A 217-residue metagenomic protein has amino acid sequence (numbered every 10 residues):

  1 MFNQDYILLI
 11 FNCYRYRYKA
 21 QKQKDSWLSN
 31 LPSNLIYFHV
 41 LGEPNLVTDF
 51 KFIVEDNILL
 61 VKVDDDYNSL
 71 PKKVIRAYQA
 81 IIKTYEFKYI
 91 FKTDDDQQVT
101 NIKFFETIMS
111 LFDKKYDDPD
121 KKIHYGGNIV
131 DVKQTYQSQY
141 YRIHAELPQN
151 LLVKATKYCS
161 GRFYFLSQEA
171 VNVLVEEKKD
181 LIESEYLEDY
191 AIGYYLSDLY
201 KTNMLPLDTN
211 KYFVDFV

Functional and structural regions predicted by a protein language model:
M1-Q21: N-proximal low-complexity "stem/linker" segments adjacent to membrane-targeting elements
L8-I10, Y37-H39, K157-F165: Conserved, well-structured core segments
F11-Y16, G42-L46, D65-N68, D96-Q98 (+4 more regions): Conserved beta-strand elements of beta-rich interaction domains across eukaryotes, especially beta-propellers
K22-L35: Short, acidic, metal-binding catalytic loop of nucleotide-sugar glycosyltransferases
H39-K88: Active-site-proximal specificity loops/subdomain of glycosyltransferases
P71, Y89, Q97-Y194, D198: Conserved catalytic core of nucleotide-sugar-dependent glycosyltransferases
L205-V217: Active-site donor/metal-binding and catalytic loop motifs of nucleotide-sugar-dependent glycosylation enzymes
